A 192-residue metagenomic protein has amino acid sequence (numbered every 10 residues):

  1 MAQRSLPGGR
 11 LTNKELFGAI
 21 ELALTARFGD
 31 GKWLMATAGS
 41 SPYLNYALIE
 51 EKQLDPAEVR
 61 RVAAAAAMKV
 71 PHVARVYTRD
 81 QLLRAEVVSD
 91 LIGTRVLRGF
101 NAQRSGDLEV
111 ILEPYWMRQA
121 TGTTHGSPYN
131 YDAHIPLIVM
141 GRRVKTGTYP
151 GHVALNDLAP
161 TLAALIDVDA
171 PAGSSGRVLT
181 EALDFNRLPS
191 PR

Functional and structural regions predicted by a protein language model:
M1-W116: Secreted, luminal/periplasmic, and some membrane-associated catalytic domains that remodel anionic oxygen-ester
P7-A57, T124-I166, T180-P189: Substrate-binding rim/cap in mid-to-C-terminal beta-strand-loop elements of soluble/periplasmic
M68-H72, A163-P171, D184: Sec-exported extracytoplasmic/periplasmic mature domains
L97-N101, L108, Y149-H152, D169-R192: Cysteine endopeptidase catalytic domains of the caspase/legumain-like
W116-G122: Short, Gly/Ser/Thr-enriched beta-strand-loop segments that form substrate-interacting elements of hydrolase/peptidase
